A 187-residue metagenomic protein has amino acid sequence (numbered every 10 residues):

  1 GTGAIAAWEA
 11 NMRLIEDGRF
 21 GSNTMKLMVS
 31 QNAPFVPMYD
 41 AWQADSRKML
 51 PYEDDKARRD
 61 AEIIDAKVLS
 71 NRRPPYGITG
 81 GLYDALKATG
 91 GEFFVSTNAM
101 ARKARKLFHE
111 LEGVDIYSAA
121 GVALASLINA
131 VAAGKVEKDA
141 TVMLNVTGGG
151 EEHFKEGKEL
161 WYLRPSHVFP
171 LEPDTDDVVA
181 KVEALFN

Functional and structural regions predicted by a protein language model:
G1-T2, Q31-F35, G148-G150: Acidic, glycine-rich active-site loops and adjacent beta-strand->loop/helix elements that engage anionic groups
G1-W8, M38, A119-L127: Short glycine/serine/threonine-rich phosphate/pyrophosphate-binding segments that cradle anionic phosphate groups
A6, Y39-D40, F154-G157: Short, glycine/acidic-enriched capping/hinge loops at junctions between secondary-structure elements
A7, F20-N23, V136-K138: Short, conserved loop/helix-junction motifs that constitute active-site signature segments in enzyme catalytic cores
A10-D17, N129-A133: Active-site catalytic microenvironments for nucleophilic, acid-base chemistry
R13-D115, E159-N187: Active-site/ligand-binding loops adjacent to catalytic centers
F94-V95, V114-S118, K138-D139, F154-K155: Extended hydrophobic-aromatic, low-complexity segments
V122-F186: Catalytic phosphate/nucleotide-handling subdomain of diverse soluble enzymes
